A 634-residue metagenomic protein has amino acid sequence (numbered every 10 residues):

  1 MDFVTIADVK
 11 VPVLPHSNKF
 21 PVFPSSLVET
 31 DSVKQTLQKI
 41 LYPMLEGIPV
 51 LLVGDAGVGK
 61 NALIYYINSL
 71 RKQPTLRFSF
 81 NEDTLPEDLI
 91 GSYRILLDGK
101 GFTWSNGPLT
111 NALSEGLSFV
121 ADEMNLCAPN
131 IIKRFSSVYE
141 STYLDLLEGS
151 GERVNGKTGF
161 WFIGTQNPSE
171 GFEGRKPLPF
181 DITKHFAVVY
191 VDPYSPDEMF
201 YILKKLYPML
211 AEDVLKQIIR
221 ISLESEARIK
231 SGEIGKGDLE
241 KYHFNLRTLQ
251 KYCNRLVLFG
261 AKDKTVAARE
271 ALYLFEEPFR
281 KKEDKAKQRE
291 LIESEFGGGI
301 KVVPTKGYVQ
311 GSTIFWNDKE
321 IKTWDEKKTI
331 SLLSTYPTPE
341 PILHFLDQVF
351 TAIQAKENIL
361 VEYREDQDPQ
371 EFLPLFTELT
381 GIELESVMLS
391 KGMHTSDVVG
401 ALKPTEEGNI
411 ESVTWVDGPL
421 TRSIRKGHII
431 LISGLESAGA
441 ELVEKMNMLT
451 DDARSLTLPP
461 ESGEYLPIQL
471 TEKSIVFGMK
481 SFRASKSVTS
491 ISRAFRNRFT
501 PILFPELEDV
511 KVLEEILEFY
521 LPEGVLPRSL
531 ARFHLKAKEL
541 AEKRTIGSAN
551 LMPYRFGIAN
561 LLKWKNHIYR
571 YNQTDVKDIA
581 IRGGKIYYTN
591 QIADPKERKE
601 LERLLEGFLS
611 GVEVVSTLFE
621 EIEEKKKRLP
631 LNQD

Functional and structural regions predicted by a protein language model:
M1-D238, H243, R247, R255-K262 (+7 more regions): AAA+ P-loop NTPase catalytic core and its hallmark functional loops
Q250, N254-V309, L562-L629: C-terminal alpha-helical "lid" subdomain
